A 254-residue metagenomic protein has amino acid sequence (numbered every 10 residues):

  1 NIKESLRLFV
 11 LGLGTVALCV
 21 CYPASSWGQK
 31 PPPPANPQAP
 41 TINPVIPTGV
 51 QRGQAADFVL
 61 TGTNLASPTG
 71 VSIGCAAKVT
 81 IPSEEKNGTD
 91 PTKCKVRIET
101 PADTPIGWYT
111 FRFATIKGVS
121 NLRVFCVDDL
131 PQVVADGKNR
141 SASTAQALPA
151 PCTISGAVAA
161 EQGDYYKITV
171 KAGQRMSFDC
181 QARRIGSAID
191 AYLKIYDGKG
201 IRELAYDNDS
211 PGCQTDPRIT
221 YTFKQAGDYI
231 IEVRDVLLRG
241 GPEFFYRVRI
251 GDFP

Functional and structural regions predicted by a protein language model:
N1-L6: N-terminal secretory signal peptides that target proteins for export/translocation
F9-P23: Bacterial N-terminal signal peptides
Y22, S26-P40: Cleaved targeting-peptide boundary
N36-S83, T89-P91, A102, I116 (+3 more regions): Acidic, Ser/Thr/Pro-rich low-complexity intrinsically disordered segments
K95-T104: Extracellular/luminal low-complexity segments enriched in Ser/Thr/Pro
T104-T115: A short beta-strand micro-motif common to beta-rich folds, especially ectodomain repeats
G107, V119-R123, P242-F244: Extracellular and select intracellular beta-sandwich modules with Ser/Thr-enriched, small-residue motifs on
R123-A150, F253-P254: Predominantly extracellular/luminal regions of secreted and cell-surface proteins, especially disulfide-bonded
